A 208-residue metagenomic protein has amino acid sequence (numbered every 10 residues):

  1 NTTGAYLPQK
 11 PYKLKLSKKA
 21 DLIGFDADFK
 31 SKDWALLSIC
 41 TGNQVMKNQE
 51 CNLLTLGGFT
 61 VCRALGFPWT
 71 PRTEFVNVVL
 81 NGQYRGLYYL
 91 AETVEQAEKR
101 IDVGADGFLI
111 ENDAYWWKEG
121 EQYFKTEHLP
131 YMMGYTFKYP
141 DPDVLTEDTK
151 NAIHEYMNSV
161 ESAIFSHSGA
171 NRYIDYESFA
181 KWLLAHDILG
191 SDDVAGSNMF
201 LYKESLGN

Functional and structural regions predicted by a protein language model:
N1-L53, G57: Conserved NTP-binding catalytic cores of kinases and kinase-like/nucleotidyltransferase enzymes across multiple kinase
K10-Y12, W34, V76, L87-Y89 (+2 more regions): Residue-level detector of short, conserved catalytic/binding motifs and their immediate flanks
L16-K18, L80-G82, E204-S205: Short acidic, glycine-rich loop/turn motifs
K18-D21, F29-N43, F67-P71, Q83-L184 (+1 more regions): Internal "kinase-insert"/substrate-recognition segments embedded within catalytic cores of ATP-dependent enzymes
N48-N81: A conserved helix-loop-beta module that forms one wall/lid of the active-site cleft in ATP-utilizing catalytic domains
L53, G57, F179-I188, F200: Solvent-exposed aromatic/hydrophobic patches embedded in short alpha-helical segments
V194-N208: Catalytic activation segment of kinase domains across protein kinase-like and atypical kinase folds
